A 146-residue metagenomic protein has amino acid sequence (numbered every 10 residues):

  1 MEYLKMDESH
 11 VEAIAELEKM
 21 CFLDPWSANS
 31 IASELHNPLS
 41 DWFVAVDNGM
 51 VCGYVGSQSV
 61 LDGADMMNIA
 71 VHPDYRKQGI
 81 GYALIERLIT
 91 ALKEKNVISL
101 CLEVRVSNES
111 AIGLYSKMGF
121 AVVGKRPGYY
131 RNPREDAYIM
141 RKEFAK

Functional and structural regions predicted by a protein language model:
E2-D74, I85-R87, A91, K95 (+1 more regions): Acetyl-CoA-dependent GNAT
M66, L100-V104: Conserved hydrophobic beta-strand within the GNAT/NAT acetyltransferase core sheet that lines the active-site cleft
H72, R76, E103-S107, N132: Residue-level recognition of the GNAT/N-acetyltransferase active site
K77-A91, E109, G113-K117: Conserved acetyl-CoA-binding loop-helix of GNAT-fold acetyltransferases
E103, S116, A121-A137: Conserved catalytic-core motifs of GNAT/GCN5-like acyltransferases
D136-K146: Terminal substrate-recognition subdomain of acyl/acetyltransferases
